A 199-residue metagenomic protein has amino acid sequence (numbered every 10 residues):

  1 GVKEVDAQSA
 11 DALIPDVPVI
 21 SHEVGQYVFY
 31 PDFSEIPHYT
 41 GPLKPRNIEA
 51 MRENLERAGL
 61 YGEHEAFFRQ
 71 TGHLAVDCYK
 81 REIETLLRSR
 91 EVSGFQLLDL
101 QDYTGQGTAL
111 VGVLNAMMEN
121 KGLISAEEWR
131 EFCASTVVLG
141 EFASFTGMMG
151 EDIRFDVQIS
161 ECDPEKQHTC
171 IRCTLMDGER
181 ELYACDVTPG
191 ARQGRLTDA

Functional and structural regions predicted by a protein language model:
V2-Y183, P189, Q193: Substrate-binding clefts and catalytic carboxylate motifs of secreted carbohydrate-active enzymes
Q193-A199: Aromatic sugar-binding surface patches on proteins that engage polysaccharides or sugar-phosphate polymers
